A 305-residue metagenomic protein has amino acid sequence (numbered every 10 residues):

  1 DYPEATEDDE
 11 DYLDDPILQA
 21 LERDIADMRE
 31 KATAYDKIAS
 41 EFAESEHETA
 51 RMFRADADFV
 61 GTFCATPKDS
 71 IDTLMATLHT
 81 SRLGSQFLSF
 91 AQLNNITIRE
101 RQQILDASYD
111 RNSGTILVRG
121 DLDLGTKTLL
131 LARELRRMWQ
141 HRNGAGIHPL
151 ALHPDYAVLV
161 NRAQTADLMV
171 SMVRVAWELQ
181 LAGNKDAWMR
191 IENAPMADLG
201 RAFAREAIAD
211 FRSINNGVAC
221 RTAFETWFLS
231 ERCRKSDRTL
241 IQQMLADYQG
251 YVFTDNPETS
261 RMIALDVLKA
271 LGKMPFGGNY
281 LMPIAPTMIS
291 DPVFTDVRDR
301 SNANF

Functional and structural regions predicted by a protein language model:
D1-E4, E46-G114, G120-L124: Auxiliary, metal-adjacent structural segments of Zn-dependent hydrolase domains
D1-R29, I284-F305: N-terminal low-structure segments adjacent to metalloprotease catalytic domains across cellular compartments
D69, T73, R82, T126 (+4 more regions): Extracytoplasmic/secreted proteins, especially bacterial periplasmic and envelope-associated proteins
T77, S81, M138-R142, S171-A182 (+1 more regions): Structured segments of extracytoplasmic/periplasmic soluble domains in secreted or envelope-associated proteins
T128-A145: Active-site recognition of the HExxH zinc-binding catalytic motif
H141-V158: Substrate-binding clefts and substrate-entry loops adjacent to catalytic sites of polymer-processing enzymes acting on
P154-D198: Post-HExxH zinc-binding segment in Zn-dependent metallohydrolases
R205-F305: Pan-zinc metallopeptidase signature
